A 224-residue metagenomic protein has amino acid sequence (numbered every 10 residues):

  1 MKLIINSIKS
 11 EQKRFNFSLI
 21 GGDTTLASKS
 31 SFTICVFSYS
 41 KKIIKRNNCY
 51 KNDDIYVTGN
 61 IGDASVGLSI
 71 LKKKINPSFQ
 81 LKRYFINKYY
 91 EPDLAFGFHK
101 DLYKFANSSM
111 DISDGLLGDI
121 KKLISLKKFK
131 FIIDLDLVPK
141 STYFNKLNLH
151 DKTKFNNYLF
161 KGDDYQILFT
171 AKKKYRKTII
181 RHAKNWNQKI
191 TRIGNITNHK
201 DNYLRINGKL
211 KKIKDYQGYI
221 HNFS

Functional and structural regions predicted by a protein language model:
M1-S224: Helix-biased detector of long, well-ordered alpha-helical tracts
